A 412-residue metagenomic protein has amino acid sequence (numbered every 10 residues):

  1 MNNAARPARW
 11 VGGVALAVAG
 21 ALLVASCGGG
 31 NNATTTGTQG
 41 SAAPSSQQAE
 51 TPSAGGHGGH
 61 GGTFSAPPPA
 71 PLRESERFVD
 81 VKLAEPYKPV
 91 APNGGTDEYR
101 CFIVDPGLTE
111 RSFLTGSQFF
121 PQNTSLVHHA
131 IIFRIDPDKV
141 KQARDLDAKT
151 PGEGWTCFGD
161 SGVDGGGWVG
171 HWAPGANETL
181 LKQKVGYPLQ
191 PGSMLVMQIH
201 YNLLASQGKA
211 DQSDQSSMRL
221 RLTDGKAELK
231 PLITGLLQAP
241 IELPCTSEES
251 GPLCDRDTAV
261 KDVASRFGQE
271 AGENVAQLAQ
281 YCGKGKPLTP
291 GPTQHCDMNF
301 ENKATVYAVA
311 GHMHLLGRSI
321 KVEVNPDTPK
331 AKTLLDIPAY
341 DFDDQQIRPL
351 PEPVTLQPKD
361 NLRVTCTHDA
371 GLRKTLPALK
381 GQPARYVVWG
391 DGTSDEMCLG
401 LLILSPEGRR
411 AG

Functional and structural regions predicted by a protein language model:
N2-V14: Bacterial N-terminal signal peptides that target proteins for export
A4, S41, A49, F64-P68: Compositionally biased, intrinsically disordered/low-complexity regions enriched for serine, proline and threonine
A4-A5, A33-T34, G59, I131: Intrinsic disorder/low-complexity detector
A5-A8, S46, A384: Short, intrinsically disordered low-complexity segments
L23-S26: C-terminal motif of bacterial Sec signal peptides marking the signal peptidase cleavage site
G28-H57: Short, low-complexity, disordered segments immediately C-terminal to signal peptides in bacterial exported proteins
G55-T305, A310-G412: Beta-strand-centric surfaces of beta-sandwich/beta-rich domains
